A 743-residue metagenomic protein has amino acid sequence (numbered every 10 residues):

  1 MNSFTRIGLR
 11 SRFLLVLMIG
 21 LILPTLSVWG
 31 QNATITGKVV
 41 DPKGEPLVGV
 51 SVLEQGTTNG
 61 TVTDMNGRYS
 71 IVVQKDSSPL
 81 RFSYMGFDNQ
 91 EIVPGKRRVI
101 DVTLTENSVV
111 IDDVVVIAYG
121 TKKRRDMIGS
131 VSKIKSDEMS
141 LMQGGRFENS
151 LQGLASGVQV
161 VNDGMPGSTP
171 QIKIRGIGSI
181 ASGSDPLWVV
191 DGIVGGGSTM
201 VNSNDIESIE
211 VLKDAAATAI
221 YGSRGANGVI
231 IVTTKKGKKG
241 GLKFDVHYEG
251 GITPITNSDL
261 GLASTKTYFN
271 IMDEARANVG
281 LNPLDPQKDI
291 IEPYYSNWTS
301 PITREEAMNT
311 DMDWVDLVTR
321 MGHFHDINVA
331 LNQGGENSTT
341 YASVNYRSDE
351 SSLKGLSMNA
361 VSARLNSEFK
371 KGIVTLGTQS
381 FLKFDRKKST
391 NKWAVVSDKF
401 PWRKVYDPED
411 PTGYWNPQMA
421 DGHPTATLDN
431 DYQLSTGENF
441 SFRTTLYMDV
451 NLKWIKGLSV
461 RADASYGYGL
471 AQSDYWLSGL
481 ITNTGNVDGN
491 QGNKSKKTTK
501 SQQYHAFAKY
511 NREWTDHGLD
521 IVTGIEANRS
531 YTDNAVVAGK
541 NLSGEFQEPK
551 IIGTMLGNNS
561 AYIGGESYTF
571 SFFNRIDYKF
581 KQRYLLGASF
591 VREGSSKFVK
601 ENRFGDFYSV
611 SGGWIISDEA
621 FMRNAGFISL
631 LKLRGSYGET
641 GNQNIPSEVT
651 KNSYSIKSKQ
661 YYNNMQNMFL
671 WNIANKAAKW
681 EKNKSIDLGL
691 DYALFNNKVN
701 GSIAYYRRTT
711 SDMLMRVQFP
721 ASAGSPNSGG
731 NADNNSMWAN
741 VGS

Functional and structural regions predicted by a protein language model:
M1-R364, K370, T375-G377, N416 (+3 more regions): Short, small/polar-rich motifs associated with maturation and membrane association, primarily at protein termini
L21-L23, K383, D407: N-terminal processing/targeting junctions
R124, G197, A219-I220, S351 (+4 more regions): Conserved protein kinase catalytic core
M139, S184-D185, D191, A360 (+5 more regions): Extracellular/periplasmic, surface-exposed regions of secreted and cell-surface proteins
S168-T169, G479, N483: Short, conserved phosphate-binding/catalytic loop or strand-edge motifs used in phosphoryl-/nucleotidyl-transfer
T253-N257, D385-S389, N642-Q643: A short beta-to-alpha transition loop/helix N-cap that caps and shapes the active-site region
A263, T267-D313, R403-D429, Q547-N559 (+1 more regions): Flexible glycine-rich, low-complexity coil/linker segments exposed to the extracellular/periplasmic environment
R304-M308, T482-D488: Flexible, solvent-exposed loop segments that connect beta-strands
